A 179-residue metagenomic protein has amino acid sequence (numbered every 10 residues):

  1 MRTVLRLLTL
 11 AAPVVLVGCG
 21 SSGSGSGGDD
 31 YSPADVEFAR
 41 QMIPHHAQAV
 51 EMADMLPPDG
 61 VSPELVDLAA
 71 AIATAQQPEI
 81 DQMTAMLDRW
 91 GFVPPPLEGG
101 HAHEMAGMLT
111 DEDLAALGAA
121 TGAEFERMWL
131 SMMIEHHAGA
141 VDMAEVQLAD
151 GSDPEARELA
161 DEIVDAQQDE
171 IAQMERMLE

Functional and structural regions predicted by a protein language model:
M1-T9: Bacterial N-terminal signal peptides that target proteins for export
V15-G18: C-terminal motif of bacterial Sec signal peptides marking the signal peptidase cleavage site
G20-E179: All-alpha RGS (Regulator of G-protein Signaling) helical domain and cognate RGS-like helical scaffolds
